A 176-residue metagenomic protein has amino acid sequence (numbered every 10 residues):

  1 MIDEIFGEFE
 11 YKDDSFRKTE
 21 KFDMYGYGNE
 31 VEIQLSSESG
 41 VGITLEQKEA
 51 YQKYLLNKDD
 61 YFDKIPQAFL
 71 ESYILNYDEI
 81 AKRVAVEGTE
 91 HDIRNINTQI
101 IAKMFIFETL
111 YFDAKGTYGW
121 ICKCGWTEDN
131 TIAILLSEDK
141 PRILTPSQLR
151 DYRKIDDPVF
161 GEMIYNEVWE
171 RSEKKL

Functional and structural regions predicted by a protein language model:
M1-F22, Q99, K103-F105, T109-L176: Acidic, proline/glycine-rich low-complexity IDRs
F6, Y25-Y27, S39-V41, E87 (+1 more regions): Feature targets compositionally biased, intrinsically disordered low-complexity regions with long contiguous runs
Y27-E32, G40-L45, W126-A133: Short, surface-exposed beta-strand/loop "edge" segments at domain boundaries and coil↔beta transitions
N29, N57, N76, N95-N97 (+2 more regions): Detector for Asparagine
I33-R94: Short, well-structured hydrophobic secondary-structure segments
